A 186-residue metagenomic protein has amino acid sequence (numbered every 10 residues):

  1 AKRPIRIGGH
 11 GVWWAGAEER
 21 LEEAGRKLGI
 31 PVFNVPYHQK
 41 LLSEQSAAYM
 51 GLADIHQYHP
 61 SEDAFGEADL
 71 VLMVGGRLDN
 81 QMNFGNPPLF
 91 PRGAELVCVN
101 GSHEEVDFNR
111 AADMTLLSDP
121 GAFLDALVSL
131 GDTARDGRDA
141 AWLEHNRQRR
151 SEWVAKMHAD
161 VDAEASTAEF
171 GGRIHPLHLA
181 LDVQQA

Functional and structural regions predicted by a protein language model:
A1, A94-A186: Phosphate/pyrophosphate-binding active-site segments
A1-R6, A24, F65-E67, D182-A186: Glycine-rich phosphate/diphosphate-binding loops that line cofactor/substrate pockets in enzymes
I7, E18, A48-Y49, L89 (+2 more regions): Broad hydrophobic/π-residue packing in well-ordered secondary structure
I7-G9, A48, S166-F170: Short, contiguous strand/loop micro-motifs
H10-V97: Glycine-rich, anion-gripping cofactor-binding loops and their flanking helix/strand elements in enzyme active sites
